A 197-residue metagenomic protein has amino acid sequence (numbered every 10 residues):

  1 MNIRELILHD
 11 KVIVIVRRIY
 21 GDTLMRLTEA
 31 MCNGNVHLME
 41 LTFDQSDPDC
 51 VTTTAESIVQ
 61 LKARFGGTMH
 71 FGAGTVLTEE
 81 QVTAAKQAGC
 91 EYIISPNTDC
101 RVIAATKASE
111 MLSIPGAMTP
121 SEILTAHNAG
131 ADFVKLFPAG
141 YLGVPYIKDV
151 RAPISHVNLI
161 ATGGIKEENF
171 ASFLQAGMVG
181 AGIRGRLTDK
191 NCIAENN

Functional and structural regions predicted by a protein language model:
M1-A88, A108, H156, E167-E168 (+2 more regions): Conserved N-terminal beta1-alpha1 strand-loop-helix module at the mouth
V12-V16, M39-L41, F71-G74, I93-S95 (+4 more regions): Hydrophobic faces of well-ordered beta-strands that scaffold small-molecule active sites in alpha/beta enzyme cores
I13, G21-D22, M111, M118-L124 (+3 more regions): Alpha/beta catalytic cores of nucleotide-metabolism and tRNA/nucleoside-modifying enzymes
T23, E80-Q81, R101-V102, S121-E122 (+2 more regions): Short acidic active-site motifs
M39-Q45, Y92-V102, L136-V144, A176-N197: Glycine-rich phosphate-binding active-site loops on the catalytic face of alpha/beta enzymes
C50-V51, A104-A105, T125-A126, P145 (+1 more regions): Short Asp/Glu-rich motifs
L61, V150-R151: Broad structural signal for hydrophobic residues in well-ordered alpha-helices, predominantly aliphatic
Y92, P96-Y141: Histidine/lysine/aspartate-rich catalytic loop segments that bind and position anionic ligands
